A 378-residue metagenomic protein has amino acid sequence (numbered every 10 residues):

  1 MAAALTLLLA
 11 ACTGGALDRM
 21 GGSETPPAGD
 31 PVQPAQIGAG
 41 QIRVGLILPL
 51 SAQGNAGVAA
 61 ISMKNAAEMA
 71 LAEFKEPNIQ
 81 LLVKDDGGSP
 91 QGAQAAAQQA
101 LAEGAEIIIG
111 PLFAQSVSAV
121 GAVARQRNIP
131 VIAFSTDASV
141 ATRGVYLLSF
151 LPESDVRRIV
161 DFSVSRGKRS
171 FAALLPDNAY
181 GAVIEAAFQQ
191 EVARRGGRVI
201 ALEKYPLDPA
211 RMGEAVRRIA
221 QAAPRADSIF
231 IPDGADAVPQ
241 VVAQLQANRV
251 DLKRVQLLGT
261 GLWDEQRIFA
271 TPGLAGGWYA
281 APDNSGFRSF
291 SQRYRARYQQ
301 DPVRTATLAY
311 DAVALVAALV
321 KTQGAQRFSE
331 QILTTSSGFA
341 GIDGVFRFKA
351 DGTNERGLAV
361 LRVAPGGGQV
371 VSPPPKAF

Functional and structural regions predicted by a protein language model:
M1-T6, C12-F378: Extracytosolic ligand-binding ectodomains
